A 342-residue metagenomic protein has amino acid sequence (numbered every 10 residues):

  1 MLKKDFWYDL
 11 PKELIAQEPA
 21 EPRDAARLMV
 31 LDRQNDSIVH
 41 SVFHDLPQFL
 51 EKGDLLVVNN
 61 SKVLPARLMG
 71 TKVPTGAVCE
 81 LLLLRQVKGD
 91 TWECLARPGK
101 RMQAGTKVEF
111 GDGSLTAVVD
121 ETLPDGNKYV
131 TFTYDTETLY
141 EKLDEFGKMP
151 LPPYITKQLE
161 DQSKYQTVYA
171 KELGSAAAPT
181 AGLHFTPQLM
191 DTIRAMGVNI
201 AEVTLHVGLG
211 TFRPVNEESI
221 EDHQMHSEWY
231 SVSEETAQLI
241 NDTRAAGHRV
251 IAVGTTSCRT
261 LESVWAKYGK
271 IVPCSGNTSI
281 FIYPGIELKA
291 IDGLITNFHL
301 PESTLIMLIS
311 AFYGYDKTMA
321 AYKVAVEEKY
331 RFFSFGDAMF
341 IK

Functional and structural regions predicted by a protein language model:
M1-K342: Surface-exposed, charge/polar-rich loops and edge strands
